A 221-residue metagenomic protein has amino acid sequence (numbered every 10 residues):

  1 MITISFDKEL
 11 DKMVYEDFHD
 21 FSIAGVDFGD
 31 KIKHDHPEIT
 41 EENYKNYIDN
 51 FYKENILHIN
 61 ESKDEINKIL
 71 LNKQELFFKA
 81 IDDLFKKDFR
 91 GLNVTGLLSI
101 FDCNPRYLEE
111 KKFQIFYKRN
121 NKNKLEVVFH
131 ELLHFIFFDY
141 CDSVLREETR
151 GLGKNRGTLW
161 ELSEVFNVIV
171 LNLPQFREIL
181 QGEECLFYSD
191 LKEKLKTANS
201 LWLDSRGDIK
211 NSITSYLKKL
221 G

Functional and structural regions predicted by a protein language model:
M1-K68, W202-L203: N-terminal low-structure segments adjacent to metalloprotease catalytic domains across cellular compartments
I48-E109, L173-L180: Auxiliary, metal-adjacent structural segments of Zn-dependent hydrolase domains
K73, L125, L159, S163: Hydrophobic (often cysteine-bearing) scaffold residues that line and stabilize catalytic clefts of nucleotide/cofactor
L98-C103, Y117-N121, L133: Short, flexible loop/turn elements at secondary-structure junctions
F113-V128: Short pre-active-site segment immediately N-terminal to the catalytic Zn-binding motif
E126-D142: Active-site recognition of the HExxH zinc-binding catalytic motif
C141, E147-L195: Post-HExxH zinc-binding segment in Zn-dependent metallohydrolases
F176-G221: Long, well-structured alpha-helical subdomains associated with metal-dependent extracellular/ecto-lumenal hydrolases
